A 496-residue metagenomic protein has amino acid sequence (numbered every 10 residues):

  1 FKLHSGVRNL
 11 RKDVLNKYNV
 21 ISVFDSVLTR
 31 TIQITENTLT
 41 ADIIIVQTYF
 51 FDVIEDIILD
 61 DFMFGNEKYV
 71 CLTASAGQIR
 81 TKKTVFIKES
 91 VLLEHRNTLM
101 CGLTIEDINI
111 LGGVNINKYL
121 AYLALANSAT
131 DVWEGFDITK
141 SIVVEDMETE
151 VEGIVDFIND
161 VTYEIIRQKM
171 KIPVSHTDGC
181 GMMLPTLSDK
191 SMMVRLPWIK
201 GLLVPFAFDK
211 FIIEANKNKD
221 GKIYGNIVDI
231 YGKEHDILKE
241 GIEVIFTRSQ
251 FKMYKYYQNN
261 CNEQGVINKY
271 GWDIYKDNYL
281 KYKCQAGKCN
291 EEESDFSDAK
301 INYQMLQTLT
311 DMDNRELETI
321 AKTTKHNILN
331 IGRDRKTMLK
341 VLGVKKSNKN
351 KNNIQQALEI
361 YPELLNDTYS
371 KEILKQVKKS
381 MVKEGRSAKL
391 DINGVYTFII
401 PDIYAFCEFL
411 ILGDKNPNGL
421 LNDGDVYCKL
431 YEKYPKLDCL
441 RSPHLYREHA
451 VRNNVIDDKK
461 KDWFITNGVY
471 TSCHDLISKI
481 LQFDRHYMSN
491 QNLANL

Functional and structural regions predicted by a protein language model:
F1-A494: Conserved small-residue
